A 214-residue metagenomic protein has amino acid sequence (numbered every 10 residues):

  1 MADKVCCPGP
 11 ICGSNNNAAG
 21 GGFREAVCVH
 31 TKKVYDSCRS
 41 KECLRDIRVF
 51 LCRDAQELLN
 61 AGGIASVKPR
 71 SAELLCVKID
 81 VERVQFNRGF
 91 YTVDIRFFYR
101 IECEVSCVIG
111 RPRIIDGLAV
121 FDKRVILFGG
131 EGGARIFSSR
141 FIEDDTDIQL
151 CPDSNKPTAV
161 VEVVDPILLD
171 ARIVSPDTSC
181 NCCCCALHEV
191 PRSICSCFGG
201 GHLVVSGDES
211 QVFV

Functional and structural regions predicted by a protein language model:
M1-V214: Viral structural modules
